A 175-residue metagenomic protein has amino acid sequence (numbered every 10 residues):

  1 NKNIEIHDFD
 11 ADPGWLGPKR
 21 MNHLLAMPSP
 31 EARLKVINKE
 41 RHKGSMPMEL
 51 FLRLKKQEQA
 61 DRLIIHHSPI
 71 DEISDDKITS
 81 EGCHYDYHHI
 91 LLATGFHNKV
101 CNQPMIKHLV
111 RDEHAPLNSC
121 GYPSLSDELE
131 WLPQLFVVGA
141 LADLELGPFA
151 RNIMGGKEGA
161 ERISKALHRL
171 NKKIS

Functional and structural regions predicted by a protein language model:
N1-S175: Flavin (primarily FAD) cofactor-binding/catalytic cores of flavoenzymes
